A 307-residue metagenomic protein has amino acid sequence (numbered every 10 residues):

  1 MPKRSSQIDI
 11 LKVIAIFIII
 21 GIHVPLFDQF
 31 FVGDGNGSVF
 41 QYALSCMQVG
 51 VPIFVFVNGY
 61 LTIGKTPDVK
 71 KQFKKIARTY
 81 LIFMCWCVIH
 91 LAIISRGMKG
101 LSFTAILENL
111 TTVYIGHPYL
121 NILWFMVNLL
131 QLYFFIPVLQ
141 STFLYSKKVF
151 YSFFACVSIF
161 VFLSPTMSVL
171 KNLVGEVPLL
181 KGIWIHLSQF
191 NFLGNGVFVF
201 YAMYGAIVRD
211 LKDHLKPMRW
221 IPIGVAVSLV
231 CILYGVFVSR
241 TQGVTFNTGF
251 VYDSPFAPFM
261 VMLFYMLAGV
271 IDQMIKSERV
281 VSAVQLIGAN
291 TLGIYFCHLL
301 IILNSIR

Functional and structural regions predicted by a protein language model:
M1-M167, L286-N290: Membrane-cytosol interface segments of multi-pass membrane proteins, especially ER/Golgi lipid-handling enzymes
G21, W86-I89, F154-P165, V197-F200 (+2 more regions): Alpha-helical transmembrane segments of multi-pass integral membrane proteins
D28, S95-T104, T166-V177, F237-T241 (+1 more regions): Membrane-helix interface motif
V39-V51, V113-N128, S168-Y201, G235-F264: Interfacial loop-to-helix transition and helix-capping segments at the boundaries of transmembrane helices
Y60-P67, V138-Y145, Y204-L215, S239 (+1 more regions): Structural signal for the C-terminal ends of transmembrane alpha-helices and the immediately following loop
L132-P137, F200-A202, S228: Hydrophobic, membrane-inserted alpha-helices
F143-K148, G175-L179, M274-S282: Membrane interface segments of multi-pass transport proteins and intramembrane proteases
D213-G293, L299-R307: Alpha-helical transmembrane segments and terminal signal-anchor/GPI-anchor hydrophobic tails, characterized by long
